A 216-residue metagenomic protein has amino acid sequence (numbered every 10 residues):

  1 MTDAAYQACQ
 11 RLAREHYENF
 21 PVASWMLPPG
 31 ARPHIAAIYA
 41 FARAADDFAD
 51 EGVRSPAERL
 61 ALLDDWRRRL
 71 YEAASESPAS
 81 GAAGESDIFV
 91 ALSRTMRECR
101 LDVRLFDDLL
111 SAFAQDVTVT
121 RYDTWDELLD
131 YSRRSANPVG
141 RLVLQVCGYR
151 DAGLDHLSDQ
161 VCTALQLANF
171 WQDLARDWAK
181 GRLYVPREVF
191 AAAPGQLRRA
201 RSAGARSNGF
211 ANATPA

Functional and structural regions predicted by a protein language model:
M1-A216: Acidic catalytic motifs of isoprenoid enzymes
